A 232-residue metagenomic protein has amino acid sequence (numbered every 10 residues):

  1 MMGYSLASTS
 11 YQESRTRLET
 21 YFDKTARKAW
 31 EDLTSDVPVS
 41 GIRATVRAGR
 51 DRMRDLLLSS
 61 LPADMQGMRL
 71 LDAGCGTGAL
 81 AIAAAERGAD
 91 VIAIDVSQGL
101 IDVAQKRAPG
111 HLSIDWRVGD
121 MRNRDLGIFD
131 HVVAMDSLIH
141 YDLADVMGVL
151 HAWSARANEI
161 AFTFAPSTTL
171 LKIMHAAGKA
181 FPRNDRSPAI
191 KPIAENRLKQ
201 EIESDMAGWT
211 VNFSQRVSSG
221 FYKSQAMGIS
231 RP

Functional and structural regions predicted by a protein language model:
G3-P62: Conserved class I S-adenosyl-L-methionine
L71-A73, T77-D120: Class I SAM-dependent methyltransferase SAM/SAH-binding core
N123-G127: Short conserved loop adjoining the S-adenosyl-L-methionine
V133: A conserved beta-strand element that flanks and buttresses the S-adenosyl-L-methionine
Y141-A152: A short, conserved alpha-helix within the catalytic core of class I
A157-P166: Conserved beta-strand signature within the Rossmann-like core of class I S-adenosyl-L-methionine
L171-P188: Short, glycine-/aromatic-enriched active-site segment of Class I SAM-dependent methyltransferases
A189-M206: Short alpha-helix
